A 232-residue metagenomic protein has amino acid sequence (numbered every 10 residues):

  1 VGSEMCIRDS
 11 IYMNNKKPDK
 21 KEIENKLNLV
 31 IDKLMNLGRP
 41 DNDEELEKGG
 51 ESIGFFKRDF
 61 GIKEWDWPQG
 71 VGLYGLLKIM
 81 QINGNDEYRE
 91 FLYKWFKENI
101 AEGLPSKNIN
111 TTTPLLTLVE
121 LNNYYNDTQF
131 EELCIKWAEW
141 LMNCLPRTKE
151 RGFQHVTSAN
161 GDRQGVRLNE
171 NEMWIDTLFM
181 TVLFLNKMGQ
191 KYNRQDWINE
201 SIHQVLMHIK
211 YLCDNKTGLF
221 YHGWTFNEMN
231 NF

Functional and structural regions predicted by a protein language model:
V1-I7: Short, small-residue-biased leader/transition segments that mark boundaries at the very start of proteins
G2, Y12-F232: Glycan-recognition and catalytic cores of secretory/periplasmic carbohydrate-active enzymes
